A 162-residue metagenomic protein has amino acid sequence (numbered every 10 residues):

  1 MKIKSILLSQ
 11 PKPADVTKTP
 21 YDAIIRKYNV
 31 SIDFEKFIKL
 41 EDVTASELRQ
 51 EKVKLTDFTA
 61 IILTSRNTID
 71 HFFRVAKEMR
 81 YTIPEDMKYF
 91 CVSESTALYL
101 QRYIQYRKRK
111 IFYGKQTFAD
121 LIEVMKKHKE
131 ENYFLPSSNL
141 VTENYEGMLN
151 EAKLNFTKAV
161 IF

Functional and structural regions predicted by a protein language model:
M1-F162: Conserved beta-alpha
